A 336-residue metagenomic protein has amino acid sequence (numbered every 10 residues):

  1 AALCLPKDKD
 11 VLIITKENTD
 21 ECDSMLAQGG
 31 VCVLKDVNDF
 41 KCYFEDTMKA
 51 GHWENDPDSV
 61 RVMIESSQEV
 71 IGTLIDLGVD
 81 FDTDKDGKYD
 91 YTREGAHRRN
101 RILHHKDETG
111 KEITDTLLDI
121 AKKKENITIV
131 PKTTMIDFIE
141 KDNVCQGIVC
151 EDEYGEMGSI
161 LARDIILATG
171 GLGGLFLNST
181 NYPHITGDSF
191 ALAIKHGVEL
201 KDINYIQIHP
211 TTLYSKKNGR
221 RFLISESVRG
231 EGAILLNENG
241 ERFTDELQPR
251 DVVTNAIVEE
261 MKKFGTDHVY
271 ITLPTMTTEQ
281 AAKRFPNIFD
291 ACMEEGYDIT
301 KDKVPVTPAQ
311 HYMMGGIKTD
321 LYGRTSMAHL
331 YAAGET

Functional and structural regions predicted by a protein language model:
P6-V31, K35: Glycine-rich FAD pyrophosphate-binding loop
E17, A162-D164, A168-G173, Y297 (+1 more regions): Glycine-/small-residue-rich beta->alpha transition segments that form the dinucleotide
T19, L192, V198-P305: An anion/pyrophosphate-binding glycine-rich loop and adjacent beta-alpha core in soluble alpha-beta enzymes
C32-M63: Glycine-rich active-site loop/strand segments that organize a redox cofactor
N55-Q68, N100-D119, V130, S179-G187 (+2 more regions): Short beta-strand to alpha-helix junction loop
D76-E156, L161, A168, T212-S215 (+1 more regions): Conserved redox-cofactor binding core of oxidoreductases
V130-P131, I136-C145, C150-E151, R284-T336: A glycine-rich dinucleotide-binding beta-alpha-beta segment and adjacent secondary-structure elements that constitute
I148, S159-G170, A193, G240 (+1 more regions): Short hydrophobic core segments
